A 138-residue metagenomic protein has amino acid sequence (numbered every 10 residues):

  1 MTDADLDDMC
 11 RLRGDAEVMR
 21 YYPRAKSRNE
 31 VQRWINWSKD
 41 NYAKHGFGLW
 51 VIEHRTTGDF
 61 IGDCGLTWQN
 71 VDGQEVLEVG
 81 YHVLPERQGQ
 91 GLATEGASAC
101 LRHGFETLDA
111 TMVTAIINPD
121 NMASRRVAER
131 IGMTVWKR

Functional and structural regions predicted by a protein language model:
M1-Y21, L49-R138: Acyl-donor (CoA/ACP) binding surface of acyl/acetyltransferases
A25-K26: Short glycine-enriched, charge-decorated loop/helix-capping segments at active-site entrances that position
I35: Short amphipathic alpha-helical/adjacent loop interface patches that line ligand and macromolecule-binding sites
S38-V51: A short helix-loop-beta-strand connector motif used in the catalytic cores of GNAT acetyltransferases and, in some
